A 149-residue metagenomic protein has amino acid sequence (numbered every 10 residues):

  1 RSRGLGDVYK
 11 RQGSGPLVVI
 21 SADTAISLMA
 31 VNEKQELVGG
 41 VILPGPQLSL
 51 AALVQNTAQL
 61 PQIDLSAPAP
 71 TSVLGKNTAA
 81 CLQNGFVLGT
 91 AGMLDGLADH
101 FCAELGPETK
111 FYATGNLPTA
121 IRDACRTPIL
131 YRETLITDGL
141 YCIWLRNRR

Functional and structural regions predicted by a protein language model:
R1-Y9: Single conserved hydrophobic/aromatic residue that forms the stacking wall/gate of nucleotide- or nucleobase-binding
K10-P16, V38-Q83, I143, N147: Glycine-rich phosphate-binding loop plus the immediately following alpha-helix
G15-L37, L53, L140: Gly/Thr-rich phosphate-binding beta-strand-loop-beta motif of the actin/hexokinase/Hsp70
T24-I26, P44-P46, G115-P118: Glycine-rich beta-alpha junction loops
A58, I129-R149: Glycine-rich phosphate-binding/hydrolytic loop that grips phosphoryl groups
P70-P107, P128-I129: Adenine-nucleotide phosphate-binding core of ATP-dependent small-molecule kinases
P107-N116: Short glycine-rich phosphate-binding loop at a beta-alpha junction
A120-A124: Short active-site-adjacent structural elements
